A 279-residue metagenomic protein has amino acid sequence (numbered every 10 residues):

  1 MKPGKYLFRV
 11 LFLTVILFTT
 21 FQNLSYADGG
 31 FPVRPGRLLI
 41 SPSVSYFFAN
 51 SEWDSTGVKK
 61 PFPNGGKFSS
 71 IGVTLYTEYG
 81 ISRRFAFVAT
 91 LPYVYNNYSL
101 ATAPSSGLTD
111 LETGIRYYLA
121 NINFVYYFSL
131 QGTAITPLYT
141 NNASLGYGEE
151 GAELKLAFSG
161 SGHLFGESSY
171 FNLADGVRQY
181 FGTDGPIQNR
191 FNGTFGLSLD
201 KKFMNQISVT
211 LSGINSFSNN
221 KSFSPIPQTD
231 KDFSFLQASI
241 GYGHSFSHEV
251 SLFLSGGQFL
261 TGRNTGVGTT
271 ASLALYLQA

Functional and structural regions predicted by a protein language model:
Q22-K59, N64-G65: Outer-membrane beta-barrel biogenesis signature
G36-L38, S43-V44, F48, Y147-P225 (+1 more regions): Detector for outer-membrane/organellar transmembrane beta-barrel domains, recognizing the amphipathic beta-strand
P42-V44, L75-Y79, A89, T113-Y117 (+6 more regions): Residues on the lipid-exposed face of transmembrane beta-strands in outer-membrane beta-barrel proteins
V44-N50, L91-N97, L119, A134-L138 (+6 more regions): Transmembrane beta-strands of outer-membrane beta-barrel pores
N50, R84-A89, I122-Y126, H163-F171 (+2 more regions): Repeated loop/turn-to-beta-strand initiation elements of outer-membrane beta-barrel proteins
W53-S55, P61-P63, F195-A279: Outer membrane beta-barrel transmembrane domains
G65-Y98, D110, P186-Q188, L197-D200: Glycine- and aromatic-enriched membrane insertion/assembly motifs of diderm outer-membrane and organelle channel
Y95-Q188, D230: Outer-membrane pore/translocation modules
